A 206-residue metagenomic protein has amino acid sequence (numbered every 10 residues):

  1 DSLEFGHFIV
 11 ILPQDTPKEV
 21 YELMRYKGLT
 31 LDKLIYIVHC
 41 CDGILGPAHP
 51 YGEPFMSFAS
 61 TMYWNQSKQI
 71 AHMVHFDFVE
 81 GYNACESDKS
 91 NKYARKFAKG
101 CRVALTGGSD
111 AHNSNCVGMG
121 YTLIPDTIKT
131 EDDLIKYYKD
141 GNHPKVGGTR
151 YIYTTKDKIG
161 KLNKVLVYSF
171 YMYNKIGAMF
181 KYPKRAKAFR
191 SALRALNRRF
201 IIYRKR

Functional and structural regions predicted by a protein language model:
D1: A phosphate-binding glycine/aspartate-rich beta-alpha loop in the early core of alpha/beta enzymes
E4-E19, Y36, P54-R206: Charged catalytic cores and adjacent phosphate/nucleic-acid-binding surfaces used for phosphate/nucleic-acid chemistry
L23-D32: Caspase-like (clan CD) cysteine peptidase catalytic core
D32-H39, G46: A broadly conserved amphipathic alpha-helix scaffold signal in soluble, globular proteins
D42-G43, R102: Residue-level detector of structured alpha->beta connecting loops
G43-S57: Aromatic-lined carbohydrate-recognition surfaces of secreted/lumenal glycan-active proteins
